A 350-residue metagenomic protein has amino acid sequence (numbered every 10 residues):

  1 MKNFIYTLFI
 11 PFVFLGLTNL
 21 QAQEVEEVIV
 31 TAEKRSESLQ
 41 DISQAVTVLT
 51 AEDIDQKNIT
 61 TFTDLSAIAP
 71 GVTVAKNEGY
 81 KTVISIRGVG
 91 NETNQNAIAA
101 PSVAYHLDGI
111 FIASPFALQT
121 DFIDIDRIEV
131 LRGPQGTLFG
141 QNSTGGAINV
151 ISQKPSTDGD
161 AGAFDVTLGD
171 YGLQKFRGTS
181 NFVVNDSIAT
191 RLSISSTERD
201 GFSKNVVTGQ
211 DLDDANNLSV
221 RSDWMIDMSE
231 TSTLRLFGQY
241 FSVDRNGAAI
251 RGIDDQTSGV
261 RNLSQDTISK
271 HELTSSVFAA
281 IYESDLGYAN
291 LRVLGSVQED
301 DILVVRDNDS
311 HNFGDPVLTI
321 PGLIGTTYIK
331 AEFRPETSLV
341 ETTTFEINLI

Functional and structural regions predicted by a protein language model:
M1-Q23: Cleavable N-terminal targeting peptides that direct proteins into the secretory/outer-membrane pathway or into
Q23-G159: Acidic, small-polar-rich N-terminal luminal/periplasmic segments of exported/outer-membrane proteins
D64, S85, N149, A163 (+4 more regions): Outer-membrane beta-barrel architecture
L65-A67, G79, I98, L173 (+3 more regions): Short, surface-exposed loop/turn motifs at beta-strand boundaries within globular domains
P101-S102, S114, I123-D126, R132 (+5 more regions): Outer-membrane beta-barrel translocator/receptor signature
S187, G209, D214-I350: Outer-membrane beta-barrel domain signature, strongest for Gram-negative TonB-dependent receptors and also present
